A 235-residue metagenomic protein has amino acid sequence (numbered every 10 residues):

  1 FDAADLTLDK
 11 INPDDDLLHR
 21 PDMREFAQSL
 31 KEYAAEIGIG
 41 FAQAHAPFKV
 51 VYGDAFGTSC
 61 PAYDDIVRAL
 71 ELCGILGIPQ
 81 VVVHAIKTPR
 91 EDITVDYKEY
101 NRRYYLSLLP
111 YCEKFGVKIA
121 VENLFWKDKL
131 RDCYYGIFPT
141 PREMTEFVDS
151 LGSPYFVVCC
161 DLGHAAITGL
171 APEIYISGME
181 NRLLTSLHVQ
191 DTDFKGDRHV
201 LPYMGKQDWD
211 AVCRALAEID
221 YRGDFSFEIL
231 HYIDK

Functional and structural regions predicted by a protein language model:
F1-I11, L72, L76-G77: Catalytic domains of carbohydrate-active enzymes, especially glycoside hydrolases
D2, A35, Y63, P79 (+1 more regions): Histidine-acidic metal/acid-base catalytic patches
D2-L8, G40-A44, V81-V82: Short, well-structured secondary-structure segments
D5-K31, E91: Glycine-rich, proline-tolerant flexible connector loops at the mouths of alpha/beta enzymes
T7-I11, A46-K49, I86-T88, E122-W126 (+3 more regions): Active-site beta-loop-alpha junctions enriched in small/polar residues
N12-D22, K129-F138, L201: Short, flexible/disordered intra-domain loops and linkers
R20-G38, I66-I75, R102-E113, A171-R182 (+1 more regions): Short amphipathic alpha-helices and their capping/turn segments at secondary-structure boundaries
A35-E36, V50-V157, I167: Active-site acidic/histidine proton-transfer and metal-coordination neighborhood in alpha/beta enzyme cores
